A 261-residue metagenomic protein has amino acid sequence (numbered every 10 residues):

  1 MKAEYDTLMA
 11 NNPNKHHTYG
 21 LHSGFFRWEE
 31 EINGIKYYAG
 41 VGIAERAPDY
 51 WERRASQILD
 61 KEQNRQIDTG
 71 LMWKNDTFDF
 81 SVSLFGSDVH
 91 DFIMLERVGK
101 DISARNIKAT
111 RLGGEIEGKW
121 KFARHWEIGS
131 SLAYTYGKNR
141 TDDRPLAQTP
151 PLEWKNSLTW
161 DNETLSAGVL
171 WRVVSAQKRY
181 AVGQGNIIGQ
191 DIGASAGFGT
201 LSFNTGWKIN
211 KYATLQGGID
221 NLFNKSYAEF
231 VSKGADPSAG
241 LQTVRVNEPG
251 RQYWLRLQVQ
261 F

Functional and structural regions predicted by a protein language model:
M1-N33, A47-P48: Signature of Gram-negative outer-membrane beta-barrel scaffolds
A3, G86-D88, R105-G183, F223-N224: Gram-negative outer-membrane beta-barrel transporters
A3-K15, D49-Q57, F92-K100, T135-A147 (+2 more regions): Outer-membrane beta-barrel translocator domains and adjoining extracellular loop/strand segments of Gram-negative
P13-L21, Q57-Q63, S103-R111, D143-E153 (+2 more regions): Replace "Gram-negative outer membrane beta-barrel proteins" with "bacterial and organellar outer membrane beta-barrel
F26-N33, T69-W73, G114-W120, S130 (+5 more regions): Residues on the lipid-exposed face of transmembrane beta-strands in outer-membrane beta-barrel proteins
G34-Y37, T77-S81, R124-I128, T164-G168 (+2 more regions): Repeated loop/turn-to-beta-strand initiation elements of outer-membrane beta-barrel proteins
K36-G40, K61-L112, K119-K121, A133 (+1 more regions): Membrane-embedded beta-barrel scaffold of Gram-negative outer-membrane proteins
H90, S175-V182, G206-F261: C-terminal beta-signal and adjacent terminal beta-strands/loops of Gram-negative outer-membrane beta-barrel proteins
